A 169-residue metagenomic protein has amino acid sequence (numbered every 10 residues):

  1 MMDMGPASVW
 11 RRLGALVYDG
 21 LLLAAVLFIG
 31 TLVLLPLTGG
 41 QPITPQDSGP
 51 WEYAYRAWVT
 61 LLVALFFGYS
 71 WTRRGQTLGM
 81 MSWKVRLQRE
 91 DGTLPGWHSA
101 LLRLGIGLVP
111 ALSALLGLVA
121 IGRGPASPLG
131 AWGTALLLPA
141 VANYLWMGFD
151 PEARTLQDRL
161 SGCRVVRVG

Functional and structural regions predicted by a protein language model:
M2, A7-W10, P45-W51: N-terminal post-signal-peptidase region of extra-cytosolic proteins
M4-L16, G20, F66-M80, L94-W97 (+2 more regions): Juxtamembrane cytosolic face of transmembrane helices
L21-A25: Membrane-proximal intrinsically disordered regions of secretory-pathway and membrane-system proteins
L27-T60, A114-A140: Membrane-helix interface segments in multi-pass membrane proteins
S82-K84: Short loop/turn microsegments at loop-to-beta-strand junctions
R86-P95: Short membrane-interface loop/juxtamembrane segments of multi-pass integral membrane proteins
